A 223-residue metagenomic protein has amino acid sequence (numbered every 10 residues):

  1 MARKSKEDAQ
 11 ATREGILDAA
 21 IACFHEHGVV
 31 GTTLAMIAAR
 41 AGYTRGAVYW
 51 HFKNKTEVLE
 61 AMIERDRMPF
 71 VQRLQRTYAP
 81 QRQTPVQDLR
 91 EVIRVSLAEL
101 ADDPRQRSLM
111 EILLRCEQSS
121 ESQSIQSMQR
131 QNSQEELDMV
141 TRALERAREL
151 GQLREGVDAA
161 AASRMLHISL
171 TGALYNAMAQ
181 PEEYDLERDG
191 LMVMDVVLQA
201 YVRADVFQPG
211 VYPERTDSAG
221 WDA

Functional and structural regions predicted by a protein language model:
M1-A11, D205-A223: N-terminal intrinsically disordered/low-complexity leader segments
M1-H27, G31-Y43, E57-E60: Basic, helix-initiating cap at the start of DNA-binding domains
Q10-D18, V30-G31, H51-Q75, A79 (+2 more regions): An amphipathic alpha-helix adjacent to DNA-recognition modules
A41-F52: Short hydrophobic/aromatic patch on the recognition helix
A61, Q75-Q106, A159-L166, V206 (+1 more regions): Hydrophobic alpha-helical connector segments
M68-R76, Q87, E91, S122-L150 (+2 more regions): Amphipathic alpha-helical packing segments from all-alpha helical-bundle domains
D88, A101-S127, Y175, P213: Amphipathic alpha-helical segments used for helix-helix packing
E99-D102, R115, L137, R142 (+3 more regions): Amphipathic C-terminal alpha-helical segment
